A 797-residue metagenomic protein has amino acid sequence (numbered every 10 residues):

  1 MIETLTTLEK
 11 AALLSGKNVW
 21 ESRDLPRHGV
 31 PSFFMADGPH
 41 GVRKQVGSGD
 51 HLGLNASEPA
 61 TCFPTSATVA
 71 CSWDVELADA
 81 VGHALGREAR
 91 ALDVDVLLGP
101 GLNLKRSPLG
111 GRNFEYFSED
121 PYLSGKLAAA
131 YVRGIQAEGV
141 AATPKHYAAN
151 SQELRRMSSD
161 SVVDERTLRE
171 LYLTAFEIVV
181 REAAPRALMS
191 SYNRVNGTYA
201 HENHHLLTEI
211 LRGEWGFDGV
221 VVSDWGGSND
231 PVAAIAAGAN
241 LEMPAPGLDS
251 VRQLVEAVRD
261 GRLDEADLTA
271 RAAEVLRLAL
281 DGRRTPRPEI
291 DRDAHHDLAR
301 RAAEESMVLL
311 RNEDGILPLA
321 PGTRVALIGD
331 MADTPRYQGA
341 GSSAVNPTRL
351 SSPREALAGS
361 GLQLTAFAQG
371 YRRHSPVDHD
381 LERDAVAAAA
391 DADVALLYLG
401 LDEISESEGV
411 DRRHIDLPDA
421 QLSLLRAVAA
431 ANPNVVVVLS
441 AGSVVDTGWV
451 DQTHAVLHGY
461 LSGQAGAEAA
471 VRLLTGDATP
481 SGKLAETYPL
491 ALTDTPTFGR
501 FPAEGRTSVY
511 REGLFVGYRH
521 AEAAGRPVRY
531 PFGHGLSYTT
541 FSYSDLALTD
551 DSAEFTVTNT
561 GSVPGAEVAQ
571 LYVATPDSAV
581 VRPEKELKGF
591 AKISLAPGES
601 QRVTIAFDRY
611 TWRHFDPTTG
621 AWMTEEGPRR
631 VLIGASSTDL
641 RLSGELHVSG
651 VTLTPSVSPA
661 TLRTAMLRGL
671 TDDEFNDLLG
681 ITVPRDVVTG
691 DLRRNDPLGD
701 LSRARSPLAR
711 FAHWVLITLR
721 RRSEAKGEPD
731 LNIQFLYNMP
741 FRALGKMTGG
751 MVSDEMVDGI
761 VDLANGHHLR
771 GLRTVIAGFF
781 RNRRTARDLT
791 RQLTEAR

Functional and structural regions predicted by a protein language model:
M1-R613, P628-I633, S637, G749-G750 (+3 more regions): Glycoside hydrolase catalytic-domain context in secreted enzymes
E3, E256-R259, A387, T619 (+8 more regions): Polar/charged alpha-helical tracts
R609-P655: Terminal connector regions
G644-W714: Charged, amphipathic alpha-helical linkers/stalks
T682-R797: Long, compositionally biased, glycine/small-hydrophobic-enriched stretches that function as flexible linkers, tethers
